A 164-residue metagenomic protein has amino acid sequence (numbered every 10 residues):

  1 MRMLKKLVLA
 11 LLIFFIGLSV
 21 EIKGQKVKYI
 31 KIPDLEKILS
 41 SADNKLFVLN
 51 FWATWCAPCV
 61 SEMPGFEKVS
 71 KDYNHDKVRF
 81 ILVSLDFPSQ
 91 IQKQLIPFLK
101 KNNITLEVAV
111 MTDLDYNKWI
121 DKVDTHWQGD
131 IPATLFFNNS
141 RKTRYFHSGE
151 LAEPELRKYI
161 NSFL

Functional and structural regions predicted by a protein language model:
M1-I30, L164: Bacterial Sec-dependent N-terminal signal peptides
K26-L46, S70: A short beta-strand-turn-helix
K45-F47, F51-W55, F87, D130: Short pre-active-site segment immediately N-terminal to redox-active cysteine/selenocysteine motifs in thiol-based
F51-G65: Conserved redox-active cysteine motifs that mediate thiol-disulfide chemistry, especially di-cysteine Cys-X(1-2)-Cys
M63-S84: Conserved helix-turn-beta segment immediately C-terminal to the redox Cys motif in thioredoxin-like folds
K77-Q92, I104-L114: Thiol-based oxidoreductase modules, predominantly thioredoxin-like and allied folds used for disulfide exchange
F98-I131: Short, internal strand/loop/helix patches that form the active-site neighborhood or redox-interaction surface
P132-L164: Thiol-/selenol-based redox modules, centered on thioredoxin-like and closely related oxidoreductase domains
